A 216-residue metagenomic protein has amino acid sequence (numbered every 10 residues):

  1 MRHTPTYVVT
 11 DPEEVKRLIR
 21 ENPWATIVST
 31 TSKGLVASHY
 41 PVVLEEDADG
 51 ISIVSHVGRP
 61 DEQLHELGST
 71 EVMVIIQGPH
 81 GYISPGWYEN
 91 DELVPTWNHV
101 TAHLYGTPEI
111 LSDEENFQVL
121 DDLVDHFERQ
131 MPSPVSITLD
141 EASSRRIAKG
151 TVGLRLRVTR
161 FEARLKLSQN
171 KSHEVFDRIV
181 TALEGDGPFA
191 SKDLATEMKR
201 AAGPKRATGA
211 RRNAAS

Functional and structural regions predicted by a protein language model:
R2-T26: Short, basic/aromatic recognition patches
K16, E92-V94, S143-R146: A generic local secondary-structure boundary/capping motif
E21-R59: Short beta-strand segments
P23, S38, D49-I53, G68-V72 (+2 more regions): A generic structural signal for short beta-strands and their flanking turns/coil linkers
P41, H56, I75, T107 (+1 more regions): Residue-level recognition of well-ordered beta-strand positions that form the cores of beta-sheet-rich folds across
I53-M73, F189, A195-G203: An N-terminal domain-start capping segment
G58-V119: Short, structured beta-strand-loop surface elements
E109-S216: C-terminal edge-of-domain segments
